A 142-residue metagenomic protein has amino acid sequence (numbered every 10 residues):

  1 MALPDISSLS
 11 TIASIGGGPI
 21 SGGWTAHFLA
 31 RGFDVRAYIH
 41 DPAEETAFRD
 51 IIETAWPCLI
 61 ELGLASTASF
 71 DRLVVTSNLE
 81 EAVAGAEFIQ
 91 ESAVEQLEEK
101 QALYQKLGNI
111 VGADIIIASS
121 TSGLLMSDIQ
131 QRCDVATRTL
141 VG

Functional and structural regions predicted by a protein language model:
M1-C58, L62: NAD(P)+-binding Rossmann beta1-loop-alpha1 motif at the extreme N-terminus of oxidoreductases
I6-T11, F70, G85, D114: Phosphate-coordination loops involved in phosphoryl transfer and adenosine-cofactor binding
D34, R72-V74, I116, R138: Conserved beta-strand segments of alpha/beta enzyme cores
R36-Y38, T76, Q90, L140-G142: Hydrophobic/aromatic beta-strand patches that form the interior of the parallel beta-sheet core in alpha/beta enzyme
C58-I110: A structured beta-alpha segment of the ubiquitous adenosine-cofactor-binding alpha/beta core
A93-G142: Rossmann-like NAD(P)(H) cofactor-binding subdomain of soluble oxidoreductases
